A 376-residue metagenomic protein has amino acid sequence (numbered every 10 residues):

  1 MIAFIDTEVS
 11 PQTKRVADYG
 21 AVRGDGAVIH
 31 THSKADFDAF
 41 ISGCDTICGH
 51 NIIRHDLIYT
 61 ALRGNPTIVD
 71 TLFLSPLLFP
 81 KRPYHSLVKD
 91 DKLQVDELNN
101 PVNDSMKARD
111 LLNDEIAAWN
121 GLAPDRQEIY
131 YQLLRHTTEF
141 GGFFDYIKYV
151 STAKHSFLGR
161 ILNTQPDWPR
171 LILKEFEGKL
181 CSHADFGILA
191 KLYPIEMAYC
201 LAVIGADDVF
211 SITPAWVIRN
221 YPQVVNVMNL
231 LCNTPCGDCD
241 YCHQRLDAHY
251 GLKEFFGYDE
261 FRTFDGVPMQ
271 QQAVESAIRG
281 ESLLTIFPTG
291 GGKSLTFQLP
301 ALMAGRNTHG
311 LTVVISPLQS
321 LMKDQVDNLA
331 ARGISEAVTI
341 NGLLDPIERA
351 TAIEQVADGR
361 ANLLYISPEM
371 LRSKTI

Functional and structural regions predicted by a protein language model:
M1-S10: Two-metal-ion RNase H-like nuclease active-site motif
T13, G20-Q94, L98-W119: Conserved DEDDh/DEDDy metal-dependent 3′-5′ exonuclease domain
T46, L284, L363: Short, Asp-centered acidic motifs that coordinate Mg2+ and/or phosphate in catalytic or ligand-binding sites
L87-L192: Acidic, Mg2+-coordinating catalytic module of metal-dependent nucleases/exonucleases that use a two-metal-ion mechanism
I188-L246: Interdomain "pre-motor" coupling segment immediately N-terminal to P-loop NTPase/helicase cores
D238-P288: Conserved pre-motif I regulatory segment
R279, L302, D327, L344-I376: Conserved helix/coil segment N-terminal to the catalytic DExD/H
I286-G291, T296-A337, N341, G359-N362: Conserved SF1/SF2 helicase motif Ia
